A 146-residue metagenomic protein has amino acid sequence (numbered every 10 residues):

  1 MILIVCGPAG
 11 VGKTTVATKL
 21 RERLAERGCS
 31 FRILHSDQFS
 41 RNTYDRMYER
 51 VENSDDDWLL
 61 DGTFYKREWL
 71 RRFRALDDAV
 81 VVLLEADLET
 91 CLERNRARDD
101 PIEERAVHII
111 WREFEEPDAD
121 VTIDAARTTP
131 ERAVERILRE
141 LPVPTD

Functional and structural regions predicted by a protein language model:
I2: Walker A (P-loop) ATP-phosphate-binding motif of ABC ATPase nucleotide-binding domains
V5: Hydrophobic anchor at the beta1->P-loop junction of P-loop NTPases
P8-D57: Conserved substrate/cofactor phosphate-moiety recognition/catalytic segment in nucleotide-dependent phosphotransferases
R46-E49, W69-F73: A short acidic, amphipathic alpha-helical/loop segment
L59-G62: Structural recognition of the conserved hydrophobic beta-strand(s) that form the central parallel beta-sheet of P-loop
A75-D77, D118: Short, structured coil segments at secondary-structure junctions
D77-N95, I123: Conserved phosphate-donor/acceptor-positioning beta-strand/loop module used by diverse small-molecule
A97-R136, L141-D146: Small-molecule kinase domains that catalyze NTP-dependent phosphoryl transfer to phosphate-bearing small molecules
